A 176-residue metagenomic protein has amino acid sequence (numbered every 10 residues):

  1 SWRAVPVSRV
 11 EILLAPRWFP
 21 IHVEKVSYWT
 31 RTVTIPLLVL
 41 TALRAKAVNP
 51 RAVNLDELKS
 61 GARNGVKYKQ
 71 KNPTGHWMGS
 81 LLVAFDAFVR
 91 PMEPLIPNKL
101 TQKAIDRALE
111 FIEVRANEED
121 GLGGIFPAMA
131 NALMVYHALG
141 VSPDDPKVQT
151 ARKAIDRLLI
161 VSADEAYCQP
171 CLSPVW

Functional and structural regions predicted by a protein language model:
S1-W176: Preference for long, amphipathic alpha-helical scaffolds in soluble/luminal domains and all-alpha bundles
